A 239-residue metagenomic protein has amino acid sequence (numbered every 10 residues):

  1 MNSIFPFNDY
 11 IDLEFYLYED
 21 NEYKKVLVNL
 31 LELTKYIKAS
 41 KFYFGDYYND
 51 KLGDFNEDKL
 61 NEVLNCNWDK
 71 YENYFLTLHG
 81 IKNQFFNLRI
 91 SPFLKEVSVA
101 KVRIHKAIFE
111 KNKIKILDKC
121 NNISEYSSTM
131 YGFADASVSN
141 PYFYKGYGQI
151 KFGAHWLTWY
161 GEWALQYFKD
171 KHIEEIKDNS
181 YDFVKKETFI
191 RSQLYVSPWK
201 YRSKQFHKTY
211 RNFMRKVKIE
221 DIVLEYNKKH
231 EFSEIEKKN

Functional and structural regions predicted by a protein language model:
M1-Y43, N140-N239: C-terminal interaction module
V28, K35-Y144: Internal, hydrophobic cores of structured domains that mediate oligomerization or house catalytic pockets within large
